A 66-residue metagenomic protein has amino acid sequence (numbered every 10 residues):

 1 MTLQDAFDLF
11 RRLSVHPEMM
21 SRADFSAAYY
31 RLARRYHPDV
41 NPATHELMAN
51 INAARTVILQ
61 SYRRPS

Functional and structural regions predicted by a protein language model:
M1-A43, N50-P65: N-terminal J-domain/J-like co-chaperone modules of DnaJ/Hsp40 proteins
